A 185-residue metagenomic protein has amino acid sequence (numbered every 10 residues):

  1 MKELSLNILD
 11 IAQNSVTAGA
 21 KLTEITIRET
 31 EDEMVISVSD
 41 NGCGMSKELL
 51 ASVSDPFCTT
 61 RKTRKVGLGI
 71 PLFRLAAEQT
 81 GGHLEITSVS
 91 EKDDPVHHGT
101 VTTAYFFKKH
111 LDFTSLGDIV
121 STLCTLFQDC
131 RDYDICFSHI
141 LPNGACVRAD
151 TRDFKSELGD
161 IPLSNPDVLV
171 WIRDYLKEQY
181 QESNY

Functional and structural regions predicted by a protein language model:
M1-I27, P71, A76: Conserved ATP-binding N-box helix of the HATPase_c
M1-K2, E78-Y185: Flexible, glycine-/charge-rich segments associated with ATP-binding catalytic modules
A18, C58-K62: Ser/Thr-glycine-rich phosphate-binding loops at phosphate-binding pockets of nucleotides, nucleotide cofactors
I27-R28, D94: Replace "in large, NTP-powered and nucleic-acid-processing enzymes" with "in large, NTP-powered factors and other
R28-I36: Short beta-strand-loop-beta element adjacent to the nucleotide/active-site pocket used for signaling
D40: Acidic ATP/Mg2+-coordinating residue in the GHKL
M45-P56: Short conserved segment of the HATPase_c
K62-A77, S115-I119: Glycine-rich phosphate-binding loop
